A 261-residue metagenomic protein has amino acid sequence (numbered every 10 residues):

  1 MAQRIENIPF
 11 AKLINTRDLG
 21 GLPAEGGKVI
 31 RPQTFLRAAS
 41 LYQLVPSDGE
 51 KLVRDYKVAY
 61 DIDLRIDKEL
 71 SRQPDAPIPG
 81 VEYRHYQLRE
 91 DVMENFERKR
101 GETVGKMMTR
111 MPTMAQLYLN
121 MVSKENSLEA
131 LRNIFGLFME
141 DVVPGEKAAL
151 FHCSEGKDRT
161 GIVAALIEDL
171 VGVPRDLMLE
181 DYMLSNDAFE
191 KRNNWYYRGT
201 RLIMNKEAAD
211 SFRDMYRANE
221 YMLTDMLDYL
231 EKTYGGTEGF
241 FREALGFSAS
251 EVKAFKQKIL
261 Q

Functional and structural regions predicted by a protein language model:
M1-L150, V163-Q261: Cys-dependent protein tyrosine phosphatase-like superfamily
E155, R159-T160: Ser/Thr-glycine-rich phosphate-binding loops at phosphate-binding pockets of nucleotides, nucleotide cofactors
